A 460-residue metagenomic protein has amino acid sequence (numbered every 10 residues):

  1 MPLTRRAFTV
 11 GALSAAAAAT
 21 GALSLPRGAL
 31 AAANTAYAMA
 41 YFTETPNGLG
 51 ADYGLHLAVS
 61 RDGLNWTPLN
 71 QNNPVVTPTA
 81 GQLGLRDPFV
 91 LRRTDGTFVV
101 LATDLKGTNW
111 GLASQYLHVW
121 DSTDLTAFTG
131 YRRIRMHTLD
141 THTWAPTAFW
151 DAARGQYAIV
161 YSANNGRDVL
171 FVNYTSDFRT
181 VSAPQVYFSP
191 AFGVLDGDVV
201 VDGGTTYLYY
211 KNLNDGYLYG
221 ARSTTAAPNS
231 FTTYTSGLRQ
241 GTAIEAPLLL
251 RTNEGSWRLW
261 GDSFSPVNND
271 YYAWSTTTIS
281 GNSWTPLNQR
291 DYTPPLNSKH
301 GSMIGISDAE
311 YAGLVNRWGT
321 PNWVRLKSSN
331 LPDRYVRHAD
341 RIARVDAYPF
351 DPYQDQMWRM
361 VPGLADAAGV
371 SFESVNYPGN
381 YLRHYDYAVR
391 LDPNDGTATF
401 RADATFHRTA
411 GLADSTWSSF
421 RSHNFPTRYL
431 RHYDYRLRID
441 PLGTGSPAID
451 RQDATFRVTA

Functional and structural regions predicted by a protein language model:
M1-A16: N-terminal secretory signal peptides and thylakoid transit peptides that target proteins across membranes
P2-L3, S24, A448, A454: Intrinsically disordered, low-complexity regions enriched in serine, threonine, proline and polar/charged residues
A17-G21: Hydrophobic h-region of N-terminal signal peptides that target proteins for export in Gram-negative bacteria
A22, N47-D62, A113-V119, A273 (+3 more regions): Surface-exposed flexible segments
L23-T35: C-terminal segment of N-terminal export signals and the immediately downstream linker at the start of the mature
A32-W323, R359, D403-T405, S415: Carbohydrate-active catalytic/glycan-binding domains of CAZyme proteins, especially the secreted or lumenal ectodomains
G319-A460: Lectin-like carbohydrate-binding module/patch detector with strong preference for beta-trefoil
